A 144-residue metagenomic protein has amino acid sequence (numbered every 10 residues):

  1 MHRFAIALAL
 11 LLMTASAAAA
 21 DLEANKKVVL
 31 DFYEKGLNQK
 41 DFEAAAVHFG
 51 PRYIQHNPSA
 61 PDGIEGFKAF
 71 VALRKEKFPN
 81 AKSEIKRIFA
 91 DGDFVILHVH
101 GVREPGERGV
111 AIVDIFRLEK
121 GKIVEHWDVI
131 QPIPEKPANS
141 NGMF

Functional and structural regions predicted by a protein language model:
A5-A15: Bacterial N-terminal signal peptides
A17-F144: C-terminal and inter-domain tail/linker signature
